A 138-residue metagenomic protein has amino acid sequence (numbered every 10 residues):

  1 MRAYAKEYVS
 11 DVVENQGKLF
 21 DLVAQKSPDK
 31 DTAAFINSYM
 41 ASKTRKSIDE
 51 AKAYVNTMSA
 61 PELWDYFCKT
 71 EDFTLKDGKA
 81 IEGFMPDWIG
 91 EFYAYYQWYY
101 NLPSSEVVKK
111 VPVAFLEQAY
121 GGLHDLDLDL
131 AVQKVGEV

Functional and structural regions predicted by a protein language model:
M1-N101, K110, A114, A119-V138: C-terminal alpha-helical interaction appendages
